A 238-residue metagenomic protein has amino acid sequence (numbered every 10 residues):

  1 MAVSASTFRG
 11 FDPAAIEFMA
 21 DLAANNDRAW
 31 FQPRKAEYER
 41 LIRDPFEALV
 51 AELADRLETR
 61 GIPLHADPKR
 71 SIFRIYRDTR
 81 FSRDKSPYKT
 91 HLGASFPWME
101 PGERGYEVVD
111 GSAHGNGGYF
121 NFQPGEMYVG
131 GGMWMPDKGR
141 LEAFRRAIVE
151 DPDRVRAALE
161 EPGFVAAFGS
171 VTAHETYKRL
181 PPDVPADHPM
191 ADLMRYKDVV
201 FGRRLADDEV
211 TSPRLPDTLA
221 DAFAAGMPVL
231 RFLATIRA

Functional and structural regions predicted by a protein language model:
A2-D21, V50, A54-L57, T79 (+3 more regions): Long, solvent-exposed, polar/charged low-complexity segments
F8-N26, M99-V108: Short, charged low-complexity linear motifs
A20-D78: Active-site acidic/histidine clusters and adjacent loop/turn architecture that either coordinate catalytic ions
N26-P33, M135-E142, P213: Inter-helical turn/loop segments and adjacent helix faces that build the functional surface of alpha-helical bundle
K35-Y38, I42, M133, F144-I148 (+2 more regions): Short histidine-centered catalytic/ligand-binding loop motif
T59-Y88, L92, A167-P181: A short, surface-exposed loop/turn module that caps and links secondary-structure elements
D78-D151: Aromatic- and glycine-enriched beta-alpha-beta binding-site module
Y128-P181: A contiguous pocket-lining binding segment that forms or flanks enzyme active sites
